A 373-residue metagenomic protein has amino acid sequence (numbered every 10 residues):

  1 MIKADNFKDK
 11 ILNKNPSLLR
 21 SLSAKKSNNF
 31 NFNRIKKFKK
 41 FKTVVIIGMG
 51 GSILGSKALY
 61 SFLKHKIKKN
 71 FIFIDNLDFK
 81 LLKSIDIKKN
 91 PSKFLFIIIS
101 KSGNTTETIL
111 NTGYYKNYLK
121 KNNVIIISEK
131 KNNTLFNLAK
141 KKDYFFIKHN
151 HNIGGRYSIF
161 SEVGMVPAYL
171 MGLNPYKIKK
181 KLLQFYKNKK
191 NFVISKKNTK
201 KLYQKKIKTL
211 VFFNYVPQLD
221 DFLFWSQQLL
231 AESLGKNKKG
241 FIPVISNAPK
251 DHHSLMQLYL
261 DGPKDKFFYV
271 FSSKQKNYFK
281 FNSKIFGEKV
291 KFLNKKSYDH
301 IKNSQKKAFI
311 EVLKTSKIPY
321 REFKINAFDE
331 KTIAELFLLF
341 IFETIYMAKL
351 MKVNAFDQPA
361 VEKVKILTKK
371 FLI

Functional and structural regions predicted by a protein language model:
M1-I35, I285-L293: Extended, charge-enriched "interface" segments that sit outside catalytic cores
N31-N33, N123-Y269, D357-I373: Active-site phosphate/pyrophosphate-binding segments
N33, L77-K88, V193-K201, S272 (+1 more regions): Short, charged beta->alpha transition segments
K39-K189, I366: Glycine-rich phosphate-binding loops that contact phosphosugars or nucleotide phosphates
S52-L54, K80-L81, N104-T106, N132-L135 (+4 more regions): Flexible loop/turn segments at secondary-structure boundaries
L59-N70, N117-Y118, L229-G240, V312-S316: Short helix-loop-beta junction
V244-E330: Helicase-primase coupling helices
A334-I373: Generic C-terminus detector
